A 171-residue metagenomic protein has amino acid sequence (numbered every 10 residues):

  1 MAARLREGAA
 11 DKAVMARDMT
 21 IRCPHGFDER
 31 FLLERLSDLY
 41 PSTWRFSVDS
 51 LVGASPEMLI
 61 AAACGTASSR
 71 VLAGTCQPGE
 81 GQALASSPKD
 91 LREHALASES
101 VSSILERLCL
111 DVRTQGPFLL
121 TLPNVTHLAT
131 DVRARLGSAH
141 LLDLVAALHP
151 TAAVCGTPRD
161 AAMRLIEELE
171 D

Functional and structural regions predicted by a protein language model:
A2-A3, E34: A broadly conserved amphipathic alpha-helix scaffold signal in soluble, globular proteins
A3, R22, S68-E168: Contiguous alpha-helical scaffold segments within structured protein domains that host functional hotspots
A13: Conserved catalytic palm subdomain of right-hand nucleotidyl-transferase polymerases, strongest for RNA-directed enzymes
A16-R17, P117: Proline- and acidic/polar-enriched loop/turn elements at helix boundaries
R17-L96, E170: An anion-binding catalytic pocket shared by soluble metabolic enzymes
